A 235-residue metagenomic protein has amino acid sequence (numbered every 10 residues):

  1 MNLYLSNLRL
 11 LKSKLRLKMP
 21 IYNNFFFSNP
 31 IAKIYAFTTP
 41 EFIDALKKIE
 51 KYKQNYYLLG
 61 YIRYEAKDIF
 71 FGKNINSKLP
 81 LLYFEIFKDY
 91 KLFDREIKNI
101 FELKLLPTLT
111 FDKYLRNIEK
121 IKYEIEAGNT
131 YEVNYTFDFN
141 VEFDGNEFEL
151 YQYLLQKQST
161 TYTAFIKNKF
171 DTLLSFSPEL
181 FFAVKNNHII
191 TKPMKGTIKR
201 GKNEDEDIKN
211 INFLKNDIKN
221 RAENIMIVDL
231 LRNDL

Functional and structural regions predicted by a protein language model:
M1-L235: Extended alpha-helical targeting/anchoring segments, especially N-terminal organellar/secretory targeting helices
